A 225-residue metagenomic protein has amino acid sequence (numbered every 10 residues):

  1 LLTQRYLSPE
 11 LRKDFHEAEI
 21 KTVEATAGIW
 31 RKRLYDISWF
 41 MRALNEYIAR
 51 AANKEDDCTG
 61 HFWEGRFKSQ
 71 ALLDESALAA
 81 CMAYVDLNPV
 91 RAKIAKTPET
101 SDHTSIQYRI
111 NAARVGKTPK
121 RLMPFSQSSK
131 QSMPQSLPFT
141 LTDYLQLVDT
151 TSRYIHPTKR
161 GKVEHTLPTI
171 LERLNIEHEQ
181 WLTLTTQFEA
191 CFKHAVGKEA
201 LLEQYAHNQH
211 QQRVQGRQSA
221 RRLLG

Functional and structural regions predicted by a protein language model:
L1-G225: Short catalytic/metal-binding and nucleic-acid-binding patches
